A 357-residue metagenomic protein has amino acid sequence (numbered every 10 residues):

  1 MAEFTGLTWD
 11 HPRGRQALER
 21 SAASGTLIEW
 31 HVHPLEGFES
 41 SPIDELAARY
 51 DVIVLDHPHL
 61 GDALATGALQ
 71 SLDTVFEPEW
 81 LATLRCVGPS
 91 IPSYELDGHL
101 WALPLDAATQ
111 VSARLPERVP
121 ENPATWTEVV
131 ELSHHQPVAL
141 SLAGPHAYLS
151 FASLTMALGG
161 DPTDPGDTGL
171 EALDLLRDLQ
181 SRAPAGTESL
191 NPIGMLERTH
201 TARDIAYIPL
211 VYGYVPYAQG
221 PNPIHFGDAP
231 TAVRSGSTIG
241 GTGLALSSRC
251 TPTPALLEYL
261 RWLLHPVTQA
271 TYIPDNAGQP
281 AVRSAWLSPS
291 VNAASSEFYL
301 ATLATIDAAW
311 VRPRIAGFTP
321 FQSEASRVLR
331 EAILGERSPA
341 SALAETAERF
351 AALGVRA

Functional and structural regions predicted by a protein language model:
M1-H59, A352-A357: Conserved N-terminal structural module of periplasmic/extracytoplasmic solute-binding proteins
L60-V111: Hinge/lid segment of periplasmic solute-binding proteins
E77-L84, L158-L173, D228-S237: Short, solvent-exposed loop/beta-turn-alpha elements that line the ligand-binding surface or hinge of extracytoplasmic
W101-L105, Q110, T127-E171: Extracytoplasmic/periplasmic solute-binding protein
D161-P192: Glycine-centered hinge/linker elements that transmit conformational signals in sensory and ligand-binding systems
Q180-T251: Extracytoplasmic/periplasmic substrate-binding proteins
P274-E324: Long, aromatic- and glycine/proline-rich binding clefts that accommodate carbohydrate-like moieties
T305-A357: Conserved C-terminal helix/tail region of periplasmic/extracytoplasmic solute-binding proteins
